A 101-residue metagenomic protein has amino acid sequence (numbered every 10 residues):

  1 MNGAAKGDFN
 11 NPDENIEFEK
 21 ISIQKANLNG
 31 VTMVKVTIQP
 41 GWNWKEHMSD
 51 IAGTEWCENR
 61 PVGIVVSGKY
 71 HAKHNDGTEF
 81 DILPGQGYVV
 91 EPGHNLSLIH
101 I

Functional and structural regions predicted by a protein language model:
M1-T37, K45: A short, N-terminal "cap"/entry segment at the start of jelly-roll beta-barrel domains of the cupin/DSBH fold
T32, K69-H71, G93-N95: Structural motif
K35-W56: Conserved short histidine dyad/triad with adjacent acidic residue
I51-D76: Glycine- and acidic-residue-biased ligand/ion/polar-headgroup-sensing regions
D76-P92: Short acidic-glycine-tyrosine-enriched beta hairpin
I99-I101: Conserved small/polar residues in nucleotide/adenosyl-binding loops
